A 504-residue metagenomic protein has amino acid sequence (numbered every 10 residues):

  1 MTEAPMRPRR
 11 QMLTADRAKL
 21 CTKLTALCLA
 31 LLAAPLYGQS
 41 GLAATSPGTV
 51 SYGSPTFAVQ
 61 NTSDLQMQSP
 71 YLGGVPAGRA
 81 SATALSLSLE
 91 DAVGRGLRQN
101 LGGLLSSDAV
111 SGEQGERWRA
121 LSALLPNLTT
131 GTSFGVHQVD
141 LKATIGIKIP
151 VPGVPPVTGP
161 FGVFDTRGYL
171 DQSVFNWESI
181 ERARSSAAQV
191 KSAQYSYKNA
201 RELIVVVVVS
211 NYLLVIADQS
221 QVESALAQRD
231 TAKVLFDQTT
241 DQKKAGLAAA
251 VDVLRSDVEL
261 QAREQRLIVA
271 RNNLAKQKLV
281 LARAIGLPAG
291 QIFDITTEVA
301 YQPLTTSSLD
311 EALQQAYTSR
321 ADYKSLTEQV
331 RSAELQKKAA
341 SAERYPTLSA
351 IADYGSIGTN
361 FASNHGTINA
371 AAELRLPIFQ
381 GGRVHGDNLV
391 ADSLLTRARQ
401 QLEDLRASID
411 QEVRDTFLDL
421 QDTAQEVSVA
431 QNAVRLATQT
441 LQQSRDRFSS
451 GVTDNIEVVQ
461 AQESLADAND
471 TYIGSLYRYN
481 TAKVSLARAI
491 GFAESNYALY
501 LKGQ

Functional and structural regions predicted by a protein language model:
T2-A26, L36-A58, Q138, A289 (+1 more regions): Acidic, low-complexity, intrinsically disordered peripheral segments
S40-S133, V139, A289, T296-V330 (+6 more regions): Bacterial Sec-pathway N-terminal export signals of envelope proteins
T45-G48, G74-L85, G131-Q172, I295-L309 (+3 more regions): Small/polar, glycine/serine/threonine/aspartate-rich low-complexity segments that form flexible
S88, G112, V163-R167, S210 (+3 more regions): Transmembrane beta-barrel architecture of outer-membrane proteins
G94-L104, S111-N127, P160, R167-S185 (+9 more regions): A glycine-/polar-enriched beta->alpha junction
S122, K233, A262-L287, V434-F492: Short segments within alpha-helical structural elements
R201-Q315, D419, T423, S464-A466: Periplasmic alpha-helical coiled-coil/stalk elements that build and connect Gram-negative outer-membrane
